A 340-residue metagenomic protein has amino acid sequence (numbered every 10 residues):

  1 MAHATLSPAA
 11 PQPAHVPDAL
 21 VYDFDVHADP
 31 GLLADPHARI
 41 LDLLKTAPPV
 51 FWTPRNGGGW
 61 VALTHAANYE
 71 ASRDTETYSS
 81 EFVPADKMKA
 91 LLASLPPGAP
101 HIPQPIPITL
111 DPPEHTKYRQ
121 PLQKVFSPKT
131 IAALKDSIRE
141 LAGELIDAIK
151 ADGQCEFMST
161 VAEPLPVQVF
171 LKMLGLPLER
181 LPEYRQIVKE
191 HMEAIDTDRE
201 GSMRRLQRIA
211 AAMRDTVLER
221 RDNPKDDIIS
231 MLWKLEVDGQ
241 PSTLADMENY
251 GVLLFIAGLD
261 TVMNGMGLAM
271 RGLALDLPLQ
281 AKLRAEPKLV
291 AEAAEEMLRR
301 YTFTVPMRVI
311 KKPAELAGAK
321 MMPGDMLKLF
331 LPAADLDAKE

Functional and structural regions predicted by a protein language model:
M1-E340: Cytochrome P450
